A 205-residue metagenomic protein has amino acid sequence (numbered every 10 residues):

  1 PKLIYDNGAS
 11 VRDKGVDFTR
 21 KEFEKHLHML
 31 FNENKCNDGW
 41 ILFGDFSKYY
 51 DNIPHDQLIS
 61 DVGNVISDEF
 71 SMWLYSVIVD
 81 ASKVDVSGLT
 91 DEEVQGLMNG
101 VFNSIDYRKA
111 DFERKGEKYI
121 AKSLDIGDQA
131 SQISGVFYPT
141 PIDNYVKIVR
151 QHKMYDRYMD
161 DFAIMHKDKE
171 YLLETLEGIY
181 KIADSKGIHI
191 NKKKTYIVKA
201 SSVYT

Functional and structural regions predicted by a protein language model:
P1, F23, Y75, V203-Y204: Generic low-polarity alpha-helical segments
P1-D13, F112: Glycine/proline-rich, flexible active-site/cofactor-binding loop segments that harbor closely spaced acidic
D6, Y119, K192: Residue-level signal for pocket-adjacent positions within structured domains
G8-N34: Charged mid-protein connector segments
S10-T19, Y155, A163-H166, I197-S202: Beta-rich nucleic-acid/ligand-interaction surfaces
H26-M159, A163-G178, I188, V198: Conserved polymerase palm-domain catalytic core
K186-T205: Conserved catalytic core of two-metal-ion nucleotidyltransferases
